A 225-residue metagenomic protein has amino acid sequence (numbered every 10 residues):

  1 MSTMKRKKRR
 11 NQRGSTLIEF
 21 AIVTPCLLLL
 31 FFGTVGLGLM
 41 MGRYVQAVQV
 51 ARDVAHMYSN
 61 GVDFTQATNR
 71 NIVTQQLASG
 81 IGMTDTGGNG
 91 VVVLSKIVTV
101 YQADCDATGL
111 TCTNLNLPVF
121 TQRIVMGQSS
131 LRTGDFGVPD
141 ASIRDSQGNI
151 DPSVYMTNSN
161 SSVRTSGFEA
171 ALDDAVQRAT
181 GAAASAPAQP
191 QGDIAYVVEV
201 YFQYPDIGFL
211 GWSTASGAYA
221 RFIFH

Functional and structural regions predicted by a protein language model:
M1-R13: N-terminal leader/signal peptides at the extreme start of proteins
R10-L39: N-terminal single-pass transmembrane signal-anchor helix
L37, M41, V50-T68, T74-G80: N-terminal alpha-helical signal peptides/signal-anchor transmembrane segments
T68-Y101: Extracellular/periplasmic head regions of type IV pilus-like filament subunits
V93-S95, V197-E199, R221-I223: Soluble periplasmic/extracytoplasmic beta-strand elements of cell-envelope proteins
V100-S216, H225: Intrinsically disordered, low-complexity regions enriched in Pro/Ser/Thr/Gly and acidic residues
